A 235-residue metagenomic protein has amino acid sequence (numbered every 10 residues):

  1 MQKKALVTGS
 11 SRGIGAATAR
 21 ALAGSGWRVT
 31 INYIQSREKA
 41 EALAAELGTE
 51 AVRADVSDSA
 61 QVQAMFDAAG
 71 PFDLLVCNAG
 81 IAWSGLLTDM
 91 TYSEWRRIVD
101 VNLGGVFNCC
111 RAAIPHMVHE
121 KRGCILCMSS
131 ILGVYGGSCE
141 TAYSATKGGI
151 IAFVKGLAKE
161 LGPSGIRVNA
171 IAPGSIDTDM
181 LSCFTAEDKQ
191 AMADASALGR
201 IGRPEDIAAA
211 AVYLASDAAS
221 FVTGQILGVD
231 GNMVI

Functional and structural regions predicted by a protein language model:
S11-R12: Conserved glycine-rich cofactor-binding loop
S25-E41: Conserved glycine-rich Rossmann-like NAD(P)H-binding loop of the short-chain dehydrogenase/reductase
L86-L87, E94-V99, L181, M192: Substrate-binding pocket helix/loop in short-chain dehydrogenase/reductase
C110, T146, V154: Active-site helix of classical SDR
P115, K159-P163, S220: Alpha-helical segment proximal to the catalytic Tyr-Lys
S130: Residue(s) in the substrate-gating loop at a strand-loop-helix junction that position the organic substrate next
I166, R200-V229, M233-V234: C-terminal substrate-recognition "lid" of short-chain dehydrogenase/reductases
